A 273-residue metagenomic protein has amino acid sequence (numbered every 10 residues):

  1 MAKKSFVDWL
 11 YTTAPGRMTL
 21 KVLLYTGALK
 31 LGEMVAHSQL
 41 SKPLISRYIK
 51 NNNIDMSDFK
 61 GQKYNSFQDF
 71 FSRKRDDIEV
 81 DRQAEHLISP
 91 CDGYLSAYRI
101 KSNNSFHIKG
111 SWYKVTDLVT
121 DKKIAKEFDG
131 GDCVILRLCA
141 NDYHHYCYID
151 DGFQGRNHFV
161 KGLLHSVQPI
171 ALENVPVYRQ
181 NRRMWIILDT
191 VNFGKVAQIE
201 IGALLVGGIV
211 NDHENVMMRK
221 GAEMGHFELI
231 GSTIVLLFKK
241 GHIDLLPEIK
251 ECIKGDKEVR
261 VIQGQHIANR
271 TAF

Functional and structural regions predicted by a protein language model:
M1-F273: Contiguous, well-folded functional domains in the mature portion of proteins
